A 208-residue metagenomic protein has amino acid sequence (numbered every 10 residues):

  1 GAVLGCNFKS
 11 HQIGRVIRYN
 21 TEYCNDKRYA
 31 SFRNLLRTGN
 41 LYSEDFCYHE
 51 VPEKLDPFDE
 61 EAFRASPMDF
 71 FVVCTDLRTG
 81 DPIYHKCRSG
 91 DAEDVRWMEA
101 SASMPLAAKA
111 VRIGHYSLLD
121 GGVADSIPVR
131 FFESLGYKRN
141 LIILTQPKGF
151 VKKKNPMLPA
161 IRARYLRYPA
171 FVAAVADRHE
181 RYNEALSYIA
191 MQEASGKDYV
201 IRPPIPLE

Functional and structural regions predicted by a protein language model:
G1: Gly/Ala-rich beta-loop-alpha elbow adjacent to hydrolase catalytic centers
C6-E208: Patatin-like phospholipase
